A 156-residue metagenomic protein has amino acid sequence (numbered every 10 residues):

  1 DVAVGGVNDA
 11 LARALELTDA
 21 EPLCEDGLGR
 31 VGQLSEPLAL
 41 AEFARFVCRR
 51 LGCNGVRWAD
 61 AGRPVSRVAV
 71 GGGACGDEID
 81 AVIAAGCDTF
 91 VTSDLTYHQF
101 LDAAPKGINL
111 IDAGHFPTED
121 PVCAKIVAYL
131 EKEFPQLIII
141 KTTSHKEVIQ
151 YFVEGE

Functional and structural regions predicted by a protein language model:
D1-E156: Active-site catalytic microenvironments in core metabolic enzymes, especially phosphate/sugar-handling
